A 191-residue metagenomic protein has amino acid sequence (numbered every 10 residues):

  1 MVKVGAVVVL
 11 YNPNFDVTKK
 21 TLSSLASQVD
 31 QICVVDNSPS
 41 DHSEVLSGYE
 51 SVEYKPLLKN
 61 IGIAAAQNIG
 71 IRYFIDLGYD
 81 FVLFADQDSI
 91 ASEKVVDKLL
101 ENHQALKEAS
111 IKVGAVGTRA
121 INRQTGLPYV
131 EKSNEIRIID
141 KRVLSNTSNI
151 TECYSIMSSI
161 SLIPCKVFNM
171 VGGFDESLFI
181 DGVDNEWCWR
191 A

Functional and structural regions predicted by a protein language model:
V8-S27: Short, well-formed alpha-helical segments that are part of the catalytic scaffolds of diverse glycosyltransferases
L22, D30-P39, K55-L57: Short beta-strand/loop segment that forms part of the nucleotide-sugar
D36-E44, K59, S89-I90: A conserved acidic beta->alpha catalytic loop
L58-F74: Glycine-rich, basic loop-to-helix element that forms the pyrophosphate-binding segment of sugar-nucleotide handling
Y79-I90: Short beta-strand-to-loop acidic/aromatic patch adjacent to the donor-nucleotide binding site
K94-V130: Conserved donor NDP-sugar-binding/catalytic core segment of glycosyltransferases
N134-Y154: Short, flexible, basic/aromatic active-site loop/helix in glycosyltransferases
S161, V167-G172, S177-A191: A short, conserved alpha-helix in the catalytic core of glycosyltransferases
